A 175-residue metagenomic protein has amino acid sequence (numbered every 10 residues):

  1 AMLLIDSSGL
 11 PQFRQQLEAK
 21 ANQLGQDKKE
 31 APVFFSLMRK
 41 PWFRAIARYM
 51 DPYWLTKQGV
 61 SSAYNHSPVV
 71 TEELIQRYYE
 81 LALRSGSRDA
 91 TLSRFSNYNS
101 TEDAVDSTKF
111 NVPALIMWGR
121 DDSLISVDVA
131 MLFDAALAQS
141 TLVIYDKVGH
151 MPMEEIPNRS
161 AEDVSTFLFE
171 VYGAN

Functional and structural regions predicted by a protein language model:
L3-M117, S126-A136: Flexible "cap/lid" subdomain of the alpha/beta-hydrolase fold that forms the substrate-access gate
P11, S123, M151: Flexible, glycine-rich phosphate/dinucleotide-binding loops and adjacent beta-alpha linkers at cofactor/substrate
A82, R120, E155: Conserved residues at beta->alpha junctions
R120-D122, K147-V148: Acidic beta-to-alpha connecting loop that harbors the catalytic carboxylate
Q139-N175: Catalytic active-site module of serine/aspartate enzymes centered on a nucleophile-bearing elbow/loop
